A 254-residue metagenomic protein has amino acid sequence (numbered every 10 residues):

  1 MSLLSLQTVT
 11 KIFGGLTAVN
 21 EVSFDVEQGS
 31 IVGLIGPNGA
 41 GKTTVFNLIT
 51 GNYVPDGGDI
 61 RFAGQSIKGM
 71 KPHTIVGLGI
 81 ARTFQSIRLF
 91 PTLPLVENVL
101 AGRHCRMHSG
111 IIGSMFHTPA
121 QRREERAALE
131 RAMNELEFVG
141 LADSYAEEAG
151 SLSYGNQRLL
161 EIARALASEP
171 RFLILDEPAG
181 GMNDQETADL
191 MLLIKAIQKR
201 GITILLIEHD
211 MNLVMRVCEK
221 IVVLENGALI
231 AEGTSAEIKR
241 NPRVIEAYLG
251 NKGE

Functional and structural regions predicted by a protein language model:
M1-E254: Glycine-rich phosphate-binding loops of nucleotide-dependent enzymes
